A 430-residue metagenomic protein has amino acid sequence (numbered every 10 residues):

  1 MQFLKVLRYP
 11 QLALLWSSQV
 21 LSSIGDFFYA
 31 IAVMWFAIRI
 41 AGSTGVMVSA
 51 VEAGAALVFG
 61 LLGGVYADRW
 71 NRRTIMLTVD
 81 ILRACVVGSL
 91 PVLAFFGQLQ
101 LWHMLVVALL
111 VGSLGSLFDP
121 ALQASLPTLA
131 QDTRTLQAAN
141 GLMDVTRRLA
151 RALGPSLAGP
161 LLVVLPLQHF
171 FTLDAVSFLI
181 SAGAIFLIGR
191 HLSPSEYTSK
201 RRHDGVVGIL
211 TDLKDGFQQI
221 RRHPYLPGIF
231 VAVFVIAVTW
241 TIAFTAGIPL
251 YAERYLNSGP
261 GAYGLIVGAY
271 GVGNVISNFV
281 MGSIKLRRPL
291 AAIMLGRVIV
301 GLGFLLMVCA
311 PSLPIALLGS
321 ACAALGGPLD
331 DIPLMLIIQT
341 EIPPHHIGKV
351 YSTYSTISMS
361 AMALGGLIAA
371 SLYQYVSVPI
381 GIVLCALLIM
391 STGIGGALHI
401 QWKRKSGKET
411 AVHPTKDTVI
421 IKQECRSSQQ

Functional and structural regions predicted by a protein language model:
M1-A13, H191-V231, K416-T418, E424: Juxtamembrane intracellular "pre-TM" segments in multi-pass secondary transporters
Q2-L57, Q218-Y270: Helix-loop boundary and gating motifs at the non-cytosolic
Q11, Q100-L105, Y225, I229 (+2 more regions): Residue-level signature of transmembrane alpha-helical entry/exit and packing/kink sites in multi-pass membrane
A13-A30, V51-A67, N71-V86, H103-V163 (+3 more regions): Substrate-agnostic recognition of the 12-TM MFS/MFS-like secondary transporter fold
M34, V87-A94, A158, L162-V163 (+7 more regions): Structural signal for membrane-spanning alpha-helices in multi-pass inner-membrane proteins, emphasizing helix cores
V51, V58, R69, R73-I75 (+4 more regions): C-terminal transmembrane bundle of multi-pass solute transporters/carriers
F95-L99, A124, Q131, V163 (+7 more regions): Transmembrane helix-loop junctions in multipass membrane proteins, especially transporters and channels
L101-G112, A138-E196, G261, G268 (+3 more regions): Hydrophobic alpha-helical transmembrane segments
